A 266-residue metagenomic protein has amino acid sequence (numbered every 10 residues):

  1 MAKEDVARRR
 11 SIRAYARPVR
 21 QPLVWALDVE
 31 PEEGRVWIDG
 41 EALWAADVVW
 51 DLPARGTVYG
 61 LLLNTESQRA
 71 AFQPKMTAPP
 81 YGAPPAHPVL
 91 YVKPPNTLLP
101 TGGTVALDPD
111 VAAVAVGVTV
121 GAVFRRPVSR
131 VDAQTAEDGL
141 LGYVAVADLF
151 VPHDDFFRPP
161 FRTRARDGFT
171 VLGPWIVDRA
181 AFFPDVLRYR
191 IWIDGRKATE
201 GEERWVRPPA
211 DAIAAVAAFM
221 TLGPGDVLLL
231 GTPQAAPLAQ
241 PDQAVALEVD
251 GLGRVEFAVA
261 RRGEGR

Functional and structural regions predicted by a protein language model:
M1-P88, A180, R196, A244-E248 (+1 more regions): N-terminal non-catalytic cap/leader segment that marks the start of a structured domain
E30-P53, Q68, P152-R266: Catalytic-pocket segment enriched in acidic/His residues
T65-S67, L98, R130, A235-A236: Glycine-rich nucleotide phosphate-binding loop and flanking beta-alpha elements of Rossmann-like dinucleotide-binding
A70-F72, G102-T104, D110, R130-D138 (+3 more regions): A short secondary-structure junction signal
P74-P80, A133-V144: Short Gly/aromatic-enriched secondary-structure transition segments
Y81-A136: Hydrophobic alpha-helical segments and helix pairs
T119-V123, V144, R190: Residues embedded in well-ordered beta-strands
